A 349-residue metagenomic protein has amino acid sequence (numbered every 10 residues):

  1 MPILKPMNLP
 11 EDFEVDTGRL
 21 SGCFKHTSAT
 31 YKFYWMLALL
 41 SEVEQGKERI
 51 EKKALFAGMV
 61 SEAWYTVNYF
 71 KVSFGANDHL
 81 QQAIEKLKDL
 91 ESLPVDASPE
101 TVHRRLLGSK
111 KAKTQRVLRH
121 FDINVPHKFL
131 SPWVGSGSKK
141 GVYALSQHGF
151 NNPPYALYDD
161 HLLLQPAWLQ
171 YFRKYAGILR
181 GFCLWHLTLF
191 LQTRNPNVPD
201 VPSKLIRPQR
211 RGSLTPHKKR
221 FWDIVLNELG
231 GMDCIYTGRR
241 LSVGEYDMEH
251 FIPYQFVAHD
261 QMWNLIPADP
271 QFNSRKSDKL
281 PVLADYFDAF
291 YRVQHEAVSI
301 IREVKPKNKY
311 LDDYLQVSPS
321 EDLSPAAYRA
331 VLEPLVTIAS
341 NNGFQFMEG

Functional and structural regions predicted by a protein language model:
M1-H217, A284-E296, I301: Mixed-charge, low-complexity interaction segments
S28, G231-D233: Long C-terminal interaction/binding lobes of large macromolecular proteins
R211-W222, M248-Y254: Short Cys/His-rich Zn2+-coordinating modules
K219-G230, A258-Q261: Short, flexible, mixed-charge glycine/proline-rich loop motifs that serve as phosphate/nucleic-acid-contacting
I235-P267, K276-Y291: Histidine-centered nuclease catalytic patch
P270: Long, His/Glu/Asp-enriched segments that create or flank divalent metal/ion-associated functional microenvironments
N273: Active-site loop ensemble at the mouth of alpha/beta enzyme cores that anchors a bound cofactor
S277, P281-G349: C-terminal structured domain segments
